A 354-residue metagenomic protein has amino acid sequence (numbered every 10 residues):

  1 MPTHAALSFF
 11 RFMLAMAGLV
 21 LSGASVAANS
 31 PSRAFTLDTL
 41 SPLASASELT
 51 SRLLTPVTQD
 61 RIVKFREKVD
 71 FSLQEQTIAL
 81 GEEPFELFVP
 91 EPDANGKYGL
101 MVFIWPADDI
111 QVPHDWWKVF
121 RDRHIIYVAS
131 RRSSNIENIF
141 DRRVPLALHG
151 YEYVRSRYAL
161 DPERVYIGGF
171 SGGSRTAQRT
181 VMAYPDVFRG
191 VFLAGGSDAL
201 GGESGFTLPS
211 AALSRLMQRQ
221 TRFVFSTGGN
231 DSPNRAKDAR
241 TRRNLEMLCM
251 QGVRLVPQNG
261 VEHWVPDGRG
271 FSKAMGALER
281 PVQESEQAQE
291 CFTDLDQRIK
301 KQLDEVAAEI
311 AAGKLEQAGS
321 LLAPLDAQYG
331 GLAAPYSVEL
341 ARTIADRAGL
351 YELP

Functional and structural regions predicted by a protein language model:
R11-G23: Bacterial N-terminal signal peptides
A27-Y98, Q302, V306, L321 (+1 more regions): A domain-start/cap signature at the N-terminus of enzymes
E91-G96, D141-S171, P185-V187: Gly/Ser-rich "nucleophile elbow"/oxyanion-hole loop immediately N-terminal to the catalytic nucleophile in hydrolases
G96-A107: Short beta-strand element of the alpha/beta-hydrolase
Q111-A129: Short amphipathic alpha-helix adjacent to the substrate-entry channel of hydrolases
E163-Q218: Primarily recognizes the serine-hydrolase "nucleophile elbow" in alpha/beta-hydrolase and SGNH/GDSL folds
A199-K273: The feature captures the conserved acid-bearing segment of alpha/beta-hydrolase catalytic domains
A239, N244-L315, G319-P324, Y336-D346: C-terminal catalytic histidine-bearing segment of alpha/beta-hydrolase fold enzymes
